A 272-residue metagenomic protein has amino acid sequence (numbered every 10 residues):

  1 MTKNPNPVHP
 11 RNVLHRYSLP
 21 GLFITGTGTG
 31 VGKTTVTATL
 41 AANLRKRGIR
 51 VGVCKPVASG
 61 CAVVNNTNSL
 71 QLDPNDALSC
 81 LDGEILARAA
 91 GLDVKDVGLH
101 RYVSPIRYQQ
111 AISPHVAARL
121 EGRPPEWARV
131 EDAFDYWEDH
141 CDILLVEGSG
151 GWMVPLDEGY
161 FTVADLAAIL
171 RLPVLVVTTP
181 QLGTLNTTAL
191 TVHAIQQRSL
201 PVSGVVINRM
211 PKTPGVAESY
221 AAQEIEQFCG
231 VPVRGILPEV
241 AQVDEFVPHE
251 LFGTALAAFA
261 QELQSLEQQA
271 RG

Functional and structural regions predicted by a protein language model:
Y17-L22: Extreme N-terminal starter segment of soluble prokaryotic enzymes
V31-G32: Conserved glycine(s) of the Walker
T35-P124, Y136: N-terminal phosphate/diphosphate-binding loop that engages ATP/GTP or pyrophosphate donors across diverse enzyme folds
K55, L175-T178, S203-R209: Short internal beta-strands
A111-L156: Phosphate-binding/switch loop-helix module in NTP-utilizing enzymes
E158-D165, A189-V192, A217-Q223: Charged helix-capping and loop-helix junction motifs
E158-P180: Inter-motif core of Ras-like GTPase G domains
H193-G272: C-terminal lobe/tail of nucleotide-utilizing enzymes
